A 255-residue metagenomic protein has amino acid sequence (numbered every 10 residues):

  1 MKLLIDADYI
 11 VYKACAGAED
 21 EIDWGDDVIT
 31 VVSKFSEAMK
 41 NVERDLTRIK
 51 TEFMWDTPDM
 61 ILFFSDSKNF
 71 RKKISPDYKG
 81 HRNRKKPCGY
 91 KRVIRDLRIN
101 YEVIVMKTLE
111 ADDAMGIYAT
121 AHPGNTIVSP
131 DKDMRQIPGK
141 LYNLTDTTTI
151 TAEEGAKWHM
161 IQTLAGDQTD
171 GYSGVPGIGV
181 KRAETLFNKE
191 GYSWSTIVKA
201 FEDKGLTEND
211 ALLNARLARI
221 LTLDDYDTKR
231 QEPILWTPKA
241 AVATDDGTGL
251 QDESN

Functional and structural regions predicted by a protein language model:
M1-R92: Domain-level signal for Mg2+-assisted phosphodiester chemistry and nucleotide/NA-binding surfaces in nucleic-acid
V28-T30, D56-T57, G80-E253: Extended two-metal-dependent nuclease catalytic cores across DNA- and RNA-processing enzymes
